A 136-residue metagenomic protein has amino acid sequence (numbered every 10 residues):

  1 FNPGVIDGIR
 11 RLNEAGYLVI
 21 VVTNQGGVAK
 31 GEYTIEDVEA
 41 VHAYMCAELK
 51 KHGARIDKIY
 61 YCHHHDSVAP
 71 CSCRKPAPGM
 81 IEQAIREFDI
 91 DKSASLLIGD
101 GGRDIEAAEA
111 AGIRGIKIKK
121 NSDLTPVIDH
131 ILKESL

Functional and structural regions predicted by a protein language model:
F1-V22, V28-A43, C73-E82: Short, acidic loop-to-helix structural element flanking the phosphoryl-transfer center in phosphate-processing enzymes
P3, V19, C62-H63, I90: Intrinsically disordered, low-complexity regions enriched in small/polar residues
T23-V28, Y61-S67: Short linear capping/connector segments at secondary-structure termini
I35-D57, H65-L136: Asp-based, Mg2+/Mn2+-dependent phosphohydrolase catalytic module
